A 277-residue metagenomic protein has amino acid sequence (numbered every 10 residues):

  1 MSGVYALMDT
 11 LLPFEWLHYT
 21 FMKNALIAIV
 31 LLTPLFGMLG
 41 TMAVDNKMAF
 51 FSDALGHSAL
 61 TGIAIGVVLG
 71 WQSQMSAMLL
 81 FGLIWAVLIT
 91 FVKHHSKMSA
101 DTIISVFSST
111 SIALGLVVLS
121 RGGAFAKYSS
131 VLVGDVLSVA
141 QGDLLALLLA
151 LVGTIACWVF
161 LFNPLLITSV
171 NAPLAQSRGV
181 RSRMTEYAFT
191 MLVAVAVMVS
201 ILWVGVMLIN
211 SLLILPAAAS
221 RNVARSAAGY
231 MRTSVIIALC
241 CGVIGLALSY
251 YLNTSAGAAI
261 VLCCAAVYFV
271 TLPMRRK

Functional and structural regions predicted by a protein language model:
M1-T33: Membrane-interfacial amphipathic/re-entrant helices at transmembrane-helix boundaries
M8-H18, F125-V139, A247-L248: Membrane-interface helix termini and inter-helical loops of multi-pass transporters
F21-T33, Q72-I84, L148-V152, M198-L212 (+1 more regions): Structural signature of hydrophobic alpha-helical transmembrane segments
T41-F125, S220-R232, S249-N253, R275-R276: Short loop segments and helix-boundary regions at transmembrane helix junctions of multi-pass inner-membrane proteins
S58-V68, V106-V118, S138-V139, S182-A194 (+2 more regions): Small-residue-rich segments of transmembrane alpha-helices in multi-pass membrane proteins, especially helix faces
V87, F91, S109-A124, V139-L147 (+3 more regions): Mid-bilayer segments of alpha-helical transmembrane spans in multi-pass integral membrane proteins that mediate
A156-F189: Membrane-helix/interface signature in polytopic inner-membrane proteins
W203, I209-A258: Transmembrane alpha-helical segments in multi-pass inner-membrane proteins
